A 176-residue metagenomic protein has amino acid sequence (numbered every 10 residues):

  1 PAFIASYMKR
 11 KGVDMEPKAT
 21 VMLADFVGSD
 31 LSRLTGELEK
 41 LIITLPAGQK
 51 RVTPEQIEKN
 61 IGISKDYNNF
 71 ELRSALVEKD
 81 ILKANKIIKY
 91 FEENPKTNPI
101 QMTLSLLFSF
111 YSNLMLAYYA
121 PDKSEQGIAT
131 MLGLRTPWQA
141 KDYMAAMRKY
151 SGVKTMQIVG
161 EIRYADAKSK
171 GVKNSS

Functional and structural regions predicted by a protein language model:
P1-S176: Conserved beta/loop motifs at nucleotide-recognition and modification sites
